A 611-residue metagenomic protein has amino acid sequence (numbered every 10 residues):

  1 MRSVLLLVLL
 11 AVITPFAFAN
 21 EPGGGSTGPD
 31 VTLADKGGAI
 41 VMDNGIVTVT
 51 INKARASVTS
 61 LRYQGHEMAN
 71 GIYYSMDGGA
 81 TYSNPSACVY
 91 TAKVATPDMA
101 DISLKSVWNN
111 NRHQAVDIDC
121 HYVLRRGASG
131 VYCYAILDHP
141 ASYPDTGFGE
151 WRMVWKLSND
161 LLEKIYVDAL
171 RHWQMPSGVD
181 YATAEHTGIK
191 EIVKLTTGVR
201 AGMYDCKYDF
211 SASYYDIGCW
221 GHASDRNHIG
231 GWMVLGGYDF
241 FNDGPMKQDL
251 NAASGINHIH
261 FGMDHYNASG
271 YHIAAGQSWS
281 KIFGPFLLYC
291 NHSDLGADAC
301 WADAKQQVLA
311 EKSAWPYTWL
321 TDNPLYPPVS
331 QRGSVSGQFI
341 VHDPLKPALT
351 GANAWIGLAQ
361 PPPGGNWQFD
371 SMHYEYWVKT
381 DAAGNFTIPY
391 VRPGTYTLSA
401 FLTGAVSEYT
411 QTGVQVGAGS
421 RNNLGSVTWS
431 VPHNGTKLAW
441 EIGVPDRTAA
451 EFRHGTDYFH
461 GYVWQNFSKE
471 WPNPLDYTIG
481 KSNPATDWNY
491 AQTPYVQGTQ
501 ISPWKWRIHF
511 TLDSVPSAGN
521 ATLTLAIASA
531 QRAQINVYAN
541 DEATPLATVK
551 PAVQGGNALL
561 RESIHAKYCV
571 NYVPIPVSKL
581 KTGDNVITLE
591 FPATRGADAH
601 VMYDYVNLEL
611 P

Functional and structural regions predicted by a protein language model:
A34, D77-S142: Extended, loop-rich substrate-binding clefts of extracytoplasmic carbohydrate-active enzymes
G37-A92, T96-V107: Acidic-aromatic substrate-binding/catalytic surfaces of carbohydrate-active enzymes
G333-P344, G384, V427: A short, amphipathic beta-strand motif
S334, P344-S371: Short, ordered, surface-exposed loop/turn motifs in non-cytosolic proteins
G364-N385: Short, acidic Ser/Thr/Gly-rich low-complexity loop/linker segments typical of extracellular and cell-surface proteins
A383, I501-P503, H509-A518, A526-P611: Beta-strand-rich ligand-recognition modules
G384, G394-A405: A short, solvent-exposed beta-strand micro-motif common in secreted/extracellular proteins
T403-S426, S430-P432: Structured interaction patches on ligand/partner-binding surfaces of diverse proteins
